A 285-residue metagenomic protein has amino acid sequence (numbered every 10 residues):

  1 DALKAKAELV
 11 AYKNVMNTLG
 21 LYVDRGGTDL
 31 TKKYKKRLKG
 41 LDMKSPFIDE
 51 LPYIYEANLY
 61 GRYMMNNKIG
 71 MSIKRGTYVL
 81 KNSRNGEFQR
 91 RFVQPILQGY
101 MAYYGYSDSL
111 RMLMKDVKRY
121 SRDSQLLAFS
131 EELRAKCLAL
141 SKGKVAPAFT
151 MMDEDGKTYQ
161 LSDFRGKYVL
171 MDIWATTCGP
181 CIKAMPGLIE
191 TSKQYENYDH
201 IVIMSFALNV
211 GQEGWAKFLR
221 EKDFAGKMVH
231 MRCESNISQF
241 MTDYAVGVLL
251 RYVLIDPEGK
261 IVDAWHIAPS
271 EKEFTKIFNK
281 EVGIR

Functional and structural regions predicted by a protein language model:
D1-D155, Y159: Oxidative protein folding and maturation machinery
M152, A216-P257: Short, internal strand/loop/helix patches that form the active-site neighborhood or redox-interaction surface
Y159-Q160, V262: Generic structural signal for well-ordered beta-strand positions
R165-G166, I173-K193: Conserved redox-active cysteine motifs that mediate thiol-disulfide chemistry, especially di-cysteine Cys-X(1-2)-Cys
R165-K167, Y198, V246: Active-site acidic short loop of glycosyltransferases
Y168-V169, L250: Alpha/beta-hydrolase fold active-site loops
K183-D223, N236-T242: Structural microenvironment flanking redox-active thiols in thiol-disulfide oxidoreductases
L254-R285: Thiol-/selenol-based redox modules, centered on thioredoxin-like and closely related oxidoreductase domains
